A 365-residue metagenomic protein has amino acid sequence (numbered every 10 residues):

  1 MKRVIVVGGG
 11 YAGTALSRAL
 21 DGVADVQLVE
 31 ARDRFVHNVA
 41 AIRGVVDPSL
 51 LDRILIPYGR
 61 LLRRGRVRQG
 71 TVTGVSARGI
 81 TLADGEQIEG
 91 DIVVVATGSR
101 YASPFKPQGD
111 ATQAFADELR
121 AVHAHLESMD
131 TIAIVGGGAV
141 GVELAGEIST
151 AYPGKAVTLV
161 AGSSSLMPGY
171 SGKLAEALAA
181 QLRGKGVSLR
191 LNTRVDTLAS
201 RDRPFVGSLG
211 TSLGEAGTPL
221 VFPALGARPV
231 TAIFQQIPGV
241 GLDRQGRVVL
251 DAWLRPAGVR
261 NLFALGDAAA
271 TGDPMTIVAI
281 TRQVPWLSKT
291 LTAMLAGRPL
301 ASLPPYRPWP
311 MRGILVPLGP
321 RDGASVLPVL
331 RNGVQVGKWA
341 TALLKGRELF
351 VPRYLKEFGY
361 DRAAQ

Functional and structural regions predicted by a protein language model:
M1-R66, E143-G172: Beta1-alpha1 glycine-rich phosphate/pyrophosphate-binding loop at the start of Rossmann-like nucleotide-binding domains
K2-R3, R63-A133, T211, F222: FAD-binding core/adjacent interface of flavoenzyme oxidoreductases
G9, T97-G98, L225-G226: Glycine-rich, N-terminal phosphate-binding loop of Rossmann-like dinucleotide-binding domains
G65-S76, I80-T81, I88, G154-A252 (+2 more regions): A Rossmann-like FAD-binding core segment of flavoenzymes
A111-D130, A216-K289: FAD-site-proximal beta/loop scaffold in flavoenzymes
H125-K155: Rossmann-like NAD(P)H-binding beta-loop-alpha module
L265-G319: A conserved FAD-binding loop/helix module that cradles the flavin
I314, G319-Q365: C-terminal auxiliary extensions adjacent to catalytic cores
